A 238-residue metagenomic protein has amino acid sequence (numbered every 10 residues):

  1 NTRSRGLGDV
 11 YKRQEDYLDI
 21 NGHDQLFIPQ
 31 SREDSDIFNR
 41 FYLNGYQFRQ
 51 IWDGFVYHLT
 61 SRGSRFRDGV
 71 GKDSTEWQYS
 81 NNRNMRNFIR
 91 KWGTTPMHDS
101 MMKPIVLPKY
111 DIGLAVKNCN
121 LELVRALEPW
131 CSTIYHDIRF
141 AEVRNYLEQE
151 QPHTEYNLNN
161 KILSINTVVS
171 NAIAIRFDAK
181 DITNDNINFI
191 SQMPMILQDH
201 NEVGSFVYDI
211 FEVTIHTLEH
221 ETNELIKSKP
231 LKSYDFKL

Functional and structural regions predicted by a protein language model:
N1-Q14: Single conserved hydrophobic/aromatic residue that forms the stacking wall/gate of nucleotide- or nucleobase-binding
D9, Q30-S31, W77: Aromatic-acidic/polar surface patches that form glycan- and anion
E15-N21, F27-G54: A short, conserved alpha-helix in the catalytic core of glycosyltransferases
D36-R40, R83, N87, Q192: Alpha-helical elements of Rossmann-like donor-binding domains used by nucleotide-donor carbohydrate transfer enzymes
Q47-F48, S64-D137, Q149-V168, V203-L238: C-terminal, non-catalytic tails of nucleotide-sugar-dependent glycosyltransferases
Y57-T60: Histidine-centered active-site/metal-ligand motif
C119-V124, A141-V143, A179-N188: Short acidic, S/G/P-rich loop/turn micro-motifs used as interaction or catalytic elements
N160-I196: Short, well-ordered secondary-structure micro-motifs within conserved domains or adaptor modules
